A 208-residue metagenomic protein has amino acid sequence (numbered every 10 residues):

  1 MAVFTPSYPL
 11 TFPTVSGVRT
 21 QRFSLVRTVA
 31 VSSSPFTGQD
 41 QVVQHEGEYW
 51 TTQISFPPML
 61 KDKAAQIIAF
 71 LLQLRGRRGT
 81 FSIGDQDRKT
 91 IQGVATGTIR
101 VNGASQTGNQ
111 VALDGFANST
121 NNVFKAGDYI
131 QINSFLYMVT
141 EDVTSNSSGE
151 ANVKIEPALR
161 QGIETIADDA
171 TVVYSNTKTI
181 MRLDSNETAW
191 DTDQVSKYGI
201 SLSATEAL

Functional and structural regions predicted by a protein language model:
M1-L208: Extracellular/virion structural assembly segments
